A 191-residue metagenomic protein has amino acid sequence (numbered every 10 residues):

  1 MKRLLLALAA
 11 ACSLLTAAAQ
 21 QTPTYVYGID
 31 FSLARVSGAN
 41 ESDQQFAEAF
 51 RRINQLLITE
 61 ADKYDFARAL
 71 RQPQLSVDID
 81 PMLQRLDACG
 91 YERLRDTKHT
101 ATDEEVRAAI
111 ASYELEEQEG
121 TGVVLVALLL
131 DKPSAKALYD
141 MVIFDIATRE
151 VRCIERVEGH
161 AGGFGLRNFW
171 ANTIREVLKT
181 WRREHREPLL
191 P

Functional and structural regions predicted by a protein language model:
M1-Q21: Bacterial Sec-dependent N-terminal signal peptides
K2, A9, C89, R93-D96 (+2 more regions): A near-ubiquitous, low-amplitude feature marking generic local secondary-structure context
A18-L94: A structural "domain/chain start" motif
Q20-E41, H99-E119, L130-P191: C-terminal/domain-edge helix-coil "capping" segments
L125-L128: Generic short beta-strand segments
